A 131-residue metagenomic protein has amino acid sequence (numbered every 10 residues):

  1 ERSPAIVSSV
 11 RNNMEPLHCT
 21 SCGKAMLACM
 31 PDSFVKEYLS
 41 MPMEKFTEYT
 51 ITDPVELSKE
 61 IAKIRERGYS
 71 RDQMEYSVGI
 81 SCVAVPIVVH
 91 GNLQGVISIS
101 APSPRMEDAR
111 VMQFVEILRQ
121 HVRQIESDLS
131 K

Functional and structural regions predicted by a protein language model:
E1-L39: Amphipathic alpha-helical effector-binding/dimerization core of metabolite-sensing transcriptional regulators
R2-P4, E44, R123: Residue-level marker of structural boundaries
K24-A28, A62, R123: Generic alpha-helical structural context detector
D32-S40, T47-R65: Short, well-structured alpha-helical segments
F34-L39, V122-K131: Cysteine/selenocysteine-centered motifs that mediate thiol-based redox chemistry or coordinate metal-sulfur cofactors
F46, Y69-D72, E126: A local structural micro-motif
P54-H121: Extended hydrophobic
